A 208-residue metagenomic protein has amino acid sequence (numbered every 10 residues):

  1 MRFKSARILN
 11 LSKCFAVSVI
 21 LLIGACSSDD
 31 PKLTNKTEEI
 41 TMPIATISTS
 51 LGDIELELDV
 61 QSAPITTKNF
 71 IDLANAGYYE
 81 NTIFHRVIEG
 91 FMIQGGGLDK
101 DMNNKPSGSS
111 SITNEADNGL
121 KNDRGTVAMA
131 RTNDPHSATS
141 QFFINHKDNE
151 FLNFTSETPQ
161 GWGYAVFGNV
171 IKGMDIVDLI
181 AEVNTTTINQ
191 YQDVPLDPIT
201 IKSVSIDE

Functional and structural regions predicted by a protein language model:
R2-F3, L11, A25-E208: Cyclophilin-like peptidyl-prolyl cis-trans isomerases
S12-G24: Bacterial N-terminal signal peptides
